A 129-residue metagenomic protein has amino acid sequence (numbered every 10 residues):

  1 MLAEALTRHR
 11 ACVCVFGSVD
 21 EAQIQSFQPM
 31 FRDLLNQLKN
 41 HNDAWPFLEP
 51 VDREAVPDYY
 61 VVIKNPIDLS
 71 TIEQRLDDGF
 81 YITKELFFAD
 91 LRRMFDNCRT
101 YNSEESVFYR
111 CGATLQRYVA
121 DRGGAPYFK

Functional and structural regions predicted by a protein language model:
M1-K129: Chromatin reader modules
